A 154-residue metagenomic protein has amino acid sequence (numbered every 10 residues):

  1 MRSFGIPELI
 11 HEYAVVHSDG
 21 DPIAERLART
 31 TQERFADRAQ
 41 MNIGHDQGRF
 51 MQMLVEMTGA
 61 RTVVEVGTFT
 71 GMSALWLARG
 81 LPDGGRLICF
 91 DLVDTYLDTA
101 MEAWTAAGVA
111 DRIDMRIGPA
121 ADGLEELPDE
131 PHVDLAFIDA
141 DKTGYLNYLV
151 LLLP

Functional and structural regions predicted by a protein language model:
M1-F137, K142-P154: A short alpha-helical cap/connector motif
